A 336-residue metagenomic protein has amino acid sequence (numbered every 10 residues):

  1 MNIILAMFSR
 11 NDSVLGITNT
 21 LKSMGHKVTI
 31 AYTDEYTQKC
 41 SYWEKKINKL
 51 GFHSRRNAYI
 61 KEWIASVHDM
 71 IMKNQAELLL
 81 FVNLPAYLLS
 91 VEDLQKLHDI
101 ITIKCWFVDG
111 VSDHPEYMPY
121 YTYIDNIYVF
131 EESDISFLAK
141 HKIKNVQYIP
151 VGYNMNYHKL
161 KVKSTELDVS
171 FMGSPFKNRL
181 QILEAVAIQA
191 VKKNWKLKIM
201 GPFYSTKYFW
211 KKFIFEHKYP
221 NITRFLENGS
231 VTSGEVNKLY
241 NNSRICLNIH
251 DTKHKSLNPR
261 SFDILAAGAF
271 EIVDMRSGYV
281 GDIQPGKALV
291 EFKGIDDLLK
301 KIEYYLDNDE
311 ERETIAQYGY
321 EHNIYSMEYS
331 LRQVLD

Functional and structural regions predicted by a protein language model:
M1-G51, E62-S66, V82-L89, T122 (+2 more regions): Nucleotide-sugar donor-binding catalytic core of glycosyltransferases
S66, P115-E116, E235, D297: Short acidic active-site motifs
I71, Q75-L79: Proline-aspartate-enriched helix->loop->beta-strand connector
L94-G110: Active-site proximal beta-strand in glycosyltransferases
G110-D125: Membrane-proximal helix-turn-helix segments that form the acceptor-binding/catalytic region of lipid-linked
A288-I295, Y304-D309: Conserved acidic donor-binding segment of nucleotide-sugar-dependent glycosyltransferases
E311-Y325: A short, well-ordered alpha-helix in the C-terminal region of glycosyltransferases
M327-D336: C-terminal alpha-helical cap of glycosyltransferases
